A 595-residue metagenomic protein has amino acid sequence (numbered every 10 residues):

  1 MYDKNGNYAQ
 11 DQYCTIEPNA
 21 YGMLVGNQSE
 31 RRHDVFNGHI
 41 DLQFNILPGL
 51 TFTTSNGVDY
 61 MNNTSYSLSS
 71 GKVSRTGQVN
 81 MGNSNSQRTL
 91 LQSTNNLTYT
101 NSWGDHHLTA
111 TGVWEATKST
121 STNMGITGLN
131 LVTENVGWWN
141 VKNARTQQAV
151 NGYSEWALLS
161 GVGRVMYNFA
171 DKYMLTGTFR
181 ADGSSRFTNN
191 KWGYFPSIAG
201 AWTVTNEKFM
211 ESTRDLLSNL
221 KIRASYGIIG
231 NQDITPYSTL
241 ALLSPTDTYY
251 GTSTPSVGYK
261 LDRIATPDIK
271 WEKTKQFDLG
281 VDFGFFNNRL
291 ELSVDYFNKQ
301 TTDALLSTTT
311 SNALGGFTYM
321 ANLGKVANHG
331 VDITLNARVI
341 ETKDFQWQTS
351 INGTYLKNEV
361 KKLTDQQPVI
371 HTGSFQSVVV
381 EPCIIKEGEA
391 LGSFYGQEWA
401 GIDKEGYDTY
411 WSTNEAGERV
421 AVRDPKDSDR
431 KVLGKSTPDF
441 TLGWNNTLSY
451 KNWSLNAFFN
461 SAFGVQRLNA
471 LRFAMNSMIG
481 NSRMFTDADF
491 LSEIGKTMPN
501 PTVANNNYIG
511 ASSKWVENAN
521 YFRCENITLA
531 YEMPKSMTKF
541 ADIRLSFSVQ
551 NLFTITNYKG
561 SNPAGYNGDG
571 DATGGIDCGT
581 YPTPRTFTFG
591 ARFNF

Functional and structural regions predicted by a protein language model:
M1-G22, S67-M81, T122-A149, T239-I264 (+5 more regions): Surface-exposed loop/turn segments flanking beta-strands in extracellular/periplasmic regions
M23-Q28, N37, D41, T76-N85 (+7 more regions): Extracellular loop and loop/strand-boundary signature of outer-membrane beta-barrel proteins
L24-Q28, F36, A144-V162, Y249-E291 (+4 more regions): Outer-membrane beta-barrel signature, preferentially recognizing the C-terminal barrel domain of Gram-negative
S29-E30, V35, S70, S74-K172 (+4 more regions): Outer-membrane beta-barrel transmembrane domain signature of Gram-negative proteins, especially the mid-to-C-terminal
D34-W103, H107, W156-F187, K191-N206 (+8 more regions): Surface-exposed extracellular loop regions of Gram-negative outer-membrane beta-barrel proteins
T127, A321, R338-S436, Q550-L552 (+1 more regions): Conserved small-residue
N143-R145, S184, A462-Q550: Extracytoplasmic gating/loop element in the C-terminal half of outer-membrane beta-barrel translocons and assembly
L242, L323-N328, G373-A400, I494-K496 (+2 more regions): C-terminal beta-signal and terminal closure region of outer-membrane beta-barrel proteins
